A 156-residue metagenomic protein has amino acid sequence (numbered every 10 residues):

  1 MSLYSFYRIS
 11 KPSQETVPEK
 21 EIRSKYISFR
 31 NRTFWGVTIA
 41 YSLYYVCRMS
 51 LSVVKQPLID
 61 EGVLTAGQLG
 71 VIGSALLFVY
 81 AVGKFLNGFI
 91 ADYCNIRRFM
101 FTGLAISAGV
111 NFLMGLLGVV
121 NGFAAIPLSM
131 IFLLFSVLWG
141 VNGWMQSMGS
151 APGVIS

Functional and structural regions predicted by a protein language model:
S2-I39, Y45-V46: Cytosolic juxtamembrane N-terminal segment immediately preceding the first transmembrane helix of multi-pass
R32-D60, L64: Extracytoplasmic
M49, L77-F85: Residue-level signature of mid-helix packing/kink "hotspots" within the transmembrane helices of 12-pass Major
T65-G73, I131, F135: Juxtamembrane helix-start elements in MFS-like secondary transporters
G83-I96: Helix-to-loop junctions at the C-terminal end of transmembrane segments in multipass secondary transporters
A105-L128: C-terminal ends and interior cores of transmembrane alpha-helices in multi-pass membrane transporters/permeases
V137-S156: Cytoplasmic helix-loop-helix junction between adjacent transmembrane helices in 12-TM secondary transporters
